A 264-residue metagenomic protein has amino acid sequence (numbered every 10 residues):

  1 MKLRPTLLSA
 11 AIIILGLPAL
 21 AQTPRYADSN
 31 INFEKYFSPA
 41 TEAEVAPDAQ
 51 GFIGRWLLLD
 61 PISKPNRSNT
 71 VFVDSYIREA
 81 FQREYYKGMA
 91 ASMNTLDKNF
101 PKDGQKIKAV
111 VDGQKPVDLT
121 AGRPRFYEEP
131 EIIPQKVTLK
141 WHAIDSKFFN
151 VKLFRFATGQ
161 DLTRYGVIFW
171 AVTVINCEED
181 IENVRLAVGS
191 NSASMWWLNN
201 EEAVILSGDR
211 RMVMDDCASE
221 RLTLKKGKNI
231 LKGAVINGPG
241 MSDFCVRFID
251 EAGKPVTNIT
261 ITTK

Functional and structural regions predicted by a protein language model:
M1-L8: Bacterial N-terminal signal peptides that target proteins for export
S9-P18: Bacterial N-terminal signal peptides
Q22-V151, A234-K264: Accessory carbohydrate-binding/adhesion or oligomerization-edge regions at the termini of glycan-active proteins
R155-G159, W170-V172, D215-S219: Short structured motifs
Y165-N176: Short beta-strands within extracellular/lumenal beta-sheet-rich domains
C177, L186-S190, V235-N237: Non-cytosolic beta-sheet module surface loops
E182-W197, L231: Aromatic-lined ligand-binding clefts that engage carbohydrates, nucleic acids, or primary amines
L198-V246: Beta-strand-rich ligand-recognition modules
